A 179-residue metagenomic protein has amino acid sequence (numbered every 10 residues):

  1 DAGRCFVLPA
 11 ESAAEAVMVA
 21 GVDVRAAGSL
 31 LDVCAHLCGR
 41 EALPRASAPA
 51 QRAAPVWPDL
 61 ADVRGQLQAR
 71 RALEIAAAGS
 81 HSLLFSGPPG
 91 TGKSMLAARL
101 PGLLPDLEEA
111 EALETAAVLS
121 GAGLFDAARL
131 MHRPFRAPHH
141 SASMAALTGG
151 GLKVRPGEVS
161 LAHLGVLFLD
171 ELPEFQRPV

Functional and structural regions predicted by a protein language model:
D1-L84, P88-M95, Q176: Peripheral, non-AAA+ core regions of ATP-driven protein-machinery
G21, E109, L164: ATP/adenylate-binding site constellation spanning eukaryotic-like Ser/Thr protein kinases, ABC-transporter
D23, D62-V63, S86, G90 (+5 more regions): Hydrophobic alpha-helical scaffolding
A27-L30, A97, E109, S141: Alpha-helix initiation and N-capping motif
A42-I75, G79, A110-V159: P-loop NTPase nucleotide-binding/switch module
L84-A127: Walker A/P-loop
R155-V179: Conserved AAA+/SF3 P-loop NTPase catalytic/coupling segment centered on the Walker-B
